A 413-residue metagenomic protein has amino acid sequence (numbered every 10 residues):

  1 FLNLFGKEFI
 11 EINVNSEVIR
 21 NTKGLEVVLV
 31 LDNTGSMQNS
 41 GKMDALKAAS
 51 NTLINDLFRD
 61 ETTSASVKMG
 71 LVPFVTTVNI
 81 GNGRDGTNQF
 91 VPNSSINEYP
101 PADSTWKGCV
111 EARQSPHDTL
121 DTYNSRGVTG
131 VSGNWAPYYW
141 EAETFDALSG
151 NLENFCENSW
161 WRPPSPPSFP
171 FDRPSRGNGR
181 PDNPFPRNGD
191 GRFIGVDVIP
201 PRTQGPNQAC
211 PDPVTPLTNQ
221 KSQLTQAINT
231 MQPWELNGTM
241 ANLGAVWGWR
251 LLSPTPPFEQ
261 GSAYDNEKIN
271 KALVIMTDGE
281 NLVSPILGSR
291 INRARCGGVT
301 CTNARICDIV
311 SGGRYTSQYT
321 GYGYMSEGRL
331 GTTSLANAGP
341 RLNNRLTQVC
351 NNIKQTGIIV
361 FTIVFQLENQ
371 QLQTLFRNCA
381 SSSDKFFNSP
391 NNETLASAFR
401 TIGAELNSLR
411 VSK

Functional and structural regions predicted by a protein language model:
F1-E17: Extended low-complexity, polyampholyte segments enriched in Ser/Thr/Pro and acidic residues
L2-F5, L25-L29: Short, charged, solvent-exposed linker or helix-capping segments at domain edges/interfaces that act as flexible hinges
E17-G24: Short domain-boundary/entry signatures in modular proteins, especially in secreted/extracellular architectures
V18, S262-Y264, F376: Short, flexible, glycine/charge-rich loop motifs used to bind or transfer phosphoryl groups or to couple energy/partner
L25, G35-K271, E280-I359, S382-K385 (+1 more regions): Divalent-cation-coordinating short motifs within acidic/hydroxyl- or histidine-rich contexts, strongest in von
L29, L71-P73, I275, T362-V364: Structural beta-sheet core signal
D32: Residues that scaffold, gate, or flank divalent-cation-dependent active/transport sites
T76, V349-K413: Von Willebrand factor A/integrin I-like adhesion domains
